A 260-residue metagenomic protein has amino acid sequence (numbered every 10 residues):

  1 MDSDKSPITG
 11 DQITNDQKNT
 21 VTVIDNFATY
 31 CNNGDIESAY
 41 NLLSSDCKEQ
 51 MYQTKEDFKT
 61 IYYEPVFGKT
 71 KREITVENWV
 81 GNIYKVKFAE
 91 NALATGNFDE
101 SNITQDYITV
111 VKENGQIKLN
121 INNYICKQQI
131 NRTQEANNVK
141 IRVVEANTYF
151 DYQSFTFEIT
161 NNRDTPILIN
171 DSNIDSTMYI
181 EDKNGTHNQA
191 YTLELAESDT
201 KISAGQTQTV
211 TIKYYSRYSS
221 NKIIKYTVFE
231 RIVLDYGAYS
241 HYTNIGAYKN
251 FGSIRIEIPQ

Functional and structural regions predicted by a protein language model:
M1-T29, N33: Short, low-complexity N-terminal intrinsically disordered segments enriched in polar/charged residues
T14, S44-S45, I167: Residues that cap or delimit alpha-helices
F27, S38-Y40, F157: Hydrophobic pocket/interface hotspot
I36-K87, G185-A190: Short solvent-exposed beta->alpha transition segments
K71-E73, V139-E145, L193-D199: Short structured motifs
W79-E145, Y149-T156, T209, S216-P259: Exposed beta-sheet edge and beta->alpha loop/turn motif
Y149-F150, T160-Y218, Y236-P259: The feature marks short-to-medium sequence segments in extracytoplasmic or secretory-pathway proteins
